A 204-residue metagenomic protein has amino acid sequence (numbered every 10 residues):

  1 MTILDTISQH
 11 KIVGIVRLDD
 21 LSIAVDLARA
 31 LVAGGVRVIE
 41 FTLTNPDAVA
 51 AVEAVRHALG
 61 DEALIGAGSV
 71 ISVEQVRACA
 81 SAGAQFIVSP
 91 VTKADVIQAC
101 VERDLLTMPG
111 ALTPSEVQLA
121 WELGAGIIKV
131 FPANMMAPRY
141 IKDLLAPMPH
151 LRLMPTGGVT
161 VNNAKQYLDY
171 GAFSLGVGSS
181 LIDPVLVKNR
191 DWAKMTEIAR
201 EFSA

Functional and structural regions predicted by a protein language model:
M1-A82, E102, H150, V161-N162 (+1 more regions): Conserved N-terminal beta1-alpha1 strand-loop-helix module at the mouth
I15, E40, V88, M108 (+2 more regions): Conserved beta-strand positions in the central sheet of alpha/beta enzyme cores
R17-D19, I65-V73, S89-T92, P109-P114 (+2 more regions): Glycine-rich beta-to-alpha transition loops that act as phosphate-gripper elements at the mouths of alpha/beta enzyme
L27, S72-A82, S115-L123, Y140 (+1 more regions): Catalytic cores of alpha/beta
R29, E122, N134-K142, P147 (+3 more regions): Mobile acidic interaction elements
G35, G83, V91, D104 (+5 more regions): Conserved functional loop/turn residues at catalytic and ligand-binding sites
Q75-A120: Hydrophobic, well-structured mid-protein blocks that either form specific transmembrane helices
F86, P90-V96, V130-P138, A172-D191: Glycine-rich phosphate-binding active-site loops on the catalytic face of alpha/beta enzymes
